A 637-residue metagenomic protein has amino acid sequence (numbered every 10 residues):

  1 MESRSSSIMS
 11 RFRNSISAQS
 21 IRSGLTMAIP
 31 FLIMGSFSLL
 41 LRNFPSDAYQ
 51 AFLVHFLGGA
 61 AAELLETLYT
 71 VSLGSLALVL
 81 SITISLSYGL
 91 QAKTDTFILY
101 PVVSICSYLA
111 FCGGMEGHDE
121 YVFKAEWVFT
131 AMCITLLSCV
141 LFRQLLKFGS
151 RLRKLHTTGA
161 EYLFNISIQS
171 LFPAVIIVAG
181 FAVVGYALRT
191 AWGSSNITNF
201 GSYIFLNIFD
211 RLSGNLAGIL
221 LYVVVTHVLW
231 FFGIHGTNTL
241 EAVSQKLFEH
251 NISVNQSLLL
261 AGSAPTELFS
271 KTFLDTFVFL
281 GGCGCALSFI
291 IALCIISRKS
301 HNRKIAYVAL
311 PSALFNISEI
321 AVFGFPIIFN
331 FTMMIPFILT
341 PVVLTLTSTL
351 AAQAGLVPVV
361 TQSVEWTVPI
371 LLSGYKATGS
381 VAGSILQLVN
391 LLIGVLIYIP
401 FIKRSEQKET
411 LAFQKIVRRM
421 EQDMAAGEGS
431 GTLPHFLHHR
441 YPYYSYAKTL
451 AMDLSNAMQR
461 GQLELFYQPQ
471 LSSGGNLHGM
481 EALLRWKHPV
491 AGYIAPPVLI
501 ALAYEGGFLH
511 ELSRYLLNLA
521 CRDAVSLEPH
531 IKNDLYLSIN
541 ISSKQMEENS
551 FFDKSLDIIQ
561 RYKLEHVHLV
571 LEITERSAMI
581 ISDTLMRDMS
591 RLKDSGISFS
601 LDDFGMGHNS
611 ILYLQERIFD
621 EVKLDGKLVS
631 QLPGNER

Functional and structural regions predicted by a protein language model:
E2-F12, V54-H55, G59-A62, A261-G262 (+1 more regions): Transmembrane alpha-helical segments and their short flanking loops that form helix-hairpins/helix-helix interfaces
E2-S10, H250-F337: Helix-loop-helix junctions within the multi-pass membrane cores of secondary transporters/permeases
S3-L25, A61-A62, H156-I168, E319-V322: Cytosolic juxtamembrane amphipathic/interface segments immediately preceding and feeding into a transmembrane helix
S10-R153, I328, V342, S348: Early transmembrane hairpin of solute transport permeases
T96-F97, A110-A217: Membrane-interface helix-loop-helix junctions at boundaries between adjacent transmembrane segments
G431-L502, L601: Active-site core of bacterial EAL-family cyclic-dinucleotide phosphodiesterase domains
F508-T584: Catalytic core of bacterial c-di-GMP phosphodiesterases, primarily the EAL and HD-GYP domains, capturing alpha-helical
I558-L632: The catalytic core of metal-dependent phosphodiesterases that act on cyclic dinucleotides
